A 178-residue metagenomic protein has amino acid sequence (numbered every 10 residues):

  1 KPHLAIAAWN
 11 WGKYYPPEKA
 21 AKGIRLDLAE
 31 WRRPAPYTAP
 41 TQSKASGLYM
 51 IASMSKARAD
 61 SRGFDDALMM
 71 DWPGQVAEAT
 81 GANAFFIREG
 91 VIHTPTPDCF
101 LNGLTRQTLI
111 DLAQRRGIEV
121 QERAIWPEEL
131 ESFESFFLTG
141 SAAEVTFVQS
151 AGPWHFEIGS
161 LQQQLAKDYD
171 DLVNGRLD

Functional and structural regions predicted by a protein language model:
K1-D178: Helix-start/capping segments and mature chain N-termini
